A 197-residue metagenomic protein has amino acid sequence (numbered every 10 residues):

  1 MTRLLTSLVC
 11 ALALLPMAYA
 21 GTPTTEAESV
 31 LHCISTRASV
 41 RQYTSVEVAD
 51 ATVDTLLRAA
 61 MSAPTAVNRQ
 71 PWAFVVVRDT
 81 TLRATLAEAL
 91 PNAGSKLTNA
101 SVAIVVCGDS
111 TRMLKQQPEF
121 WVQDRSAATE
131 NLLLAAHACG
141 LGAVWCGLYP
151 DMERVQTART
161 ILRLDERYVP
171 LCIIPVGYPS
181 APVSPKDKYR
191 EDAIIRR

Functional and structural regions predicted by a protein language model:
M1-L8: Bacterial N-terminal signal peptides that target proteins for export
L14-R197: Acidic, surface-exposed loops and disordered segments
